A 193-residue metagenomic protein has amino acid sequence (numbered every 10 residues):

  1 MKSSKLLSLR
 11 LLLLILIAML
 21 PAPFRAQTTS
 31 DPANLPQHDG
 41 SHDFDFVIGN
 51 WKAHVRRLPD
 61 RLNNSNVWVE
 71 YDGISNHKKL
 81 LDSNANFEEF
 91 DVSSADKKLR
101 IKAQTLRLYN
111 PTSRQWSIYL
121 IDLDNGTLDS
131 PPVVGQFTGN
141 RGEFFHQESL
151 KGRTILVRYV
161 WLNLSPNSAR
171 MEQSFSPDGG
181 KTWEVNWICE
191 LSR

Functional and structural regions predicted by a protein language model:
K2-L12: Bacterial N-terminal signal peptides that target proteins for export
R10-P21: Bacterial N-terminal signal peptides
A26-R193: Hydrophobic small-molecule pocket/channel-lining residues, especially in calycin-type beta-barrels
